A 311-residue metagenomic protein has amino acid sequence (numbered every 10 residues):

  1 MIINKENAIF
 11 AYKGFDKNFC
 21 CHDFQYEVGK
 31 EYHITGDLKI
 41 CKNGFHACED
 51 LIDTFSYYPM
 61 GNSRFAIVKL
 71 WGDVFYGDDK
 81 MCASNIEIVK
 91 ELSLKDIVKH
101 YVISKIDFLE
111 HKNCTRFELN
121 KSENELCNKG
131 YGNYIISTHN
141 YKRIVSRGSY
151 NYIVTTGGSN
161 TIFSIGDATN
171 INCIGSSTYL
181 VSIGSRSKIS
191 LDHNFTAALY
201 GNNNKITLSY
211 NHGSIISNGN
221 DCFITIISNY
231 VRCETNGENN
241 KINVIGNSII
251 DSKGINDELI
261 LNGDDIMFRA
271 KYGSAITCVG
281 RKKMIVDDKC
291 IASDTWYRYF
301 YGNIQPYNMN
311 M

Functional and structural regions predicted by a protein language model:
M1-M311: Short, glycine-biased loop/turn motifs at secondary-structure junctions and in low-complexity Ser/Thr/Pro-rich termini
